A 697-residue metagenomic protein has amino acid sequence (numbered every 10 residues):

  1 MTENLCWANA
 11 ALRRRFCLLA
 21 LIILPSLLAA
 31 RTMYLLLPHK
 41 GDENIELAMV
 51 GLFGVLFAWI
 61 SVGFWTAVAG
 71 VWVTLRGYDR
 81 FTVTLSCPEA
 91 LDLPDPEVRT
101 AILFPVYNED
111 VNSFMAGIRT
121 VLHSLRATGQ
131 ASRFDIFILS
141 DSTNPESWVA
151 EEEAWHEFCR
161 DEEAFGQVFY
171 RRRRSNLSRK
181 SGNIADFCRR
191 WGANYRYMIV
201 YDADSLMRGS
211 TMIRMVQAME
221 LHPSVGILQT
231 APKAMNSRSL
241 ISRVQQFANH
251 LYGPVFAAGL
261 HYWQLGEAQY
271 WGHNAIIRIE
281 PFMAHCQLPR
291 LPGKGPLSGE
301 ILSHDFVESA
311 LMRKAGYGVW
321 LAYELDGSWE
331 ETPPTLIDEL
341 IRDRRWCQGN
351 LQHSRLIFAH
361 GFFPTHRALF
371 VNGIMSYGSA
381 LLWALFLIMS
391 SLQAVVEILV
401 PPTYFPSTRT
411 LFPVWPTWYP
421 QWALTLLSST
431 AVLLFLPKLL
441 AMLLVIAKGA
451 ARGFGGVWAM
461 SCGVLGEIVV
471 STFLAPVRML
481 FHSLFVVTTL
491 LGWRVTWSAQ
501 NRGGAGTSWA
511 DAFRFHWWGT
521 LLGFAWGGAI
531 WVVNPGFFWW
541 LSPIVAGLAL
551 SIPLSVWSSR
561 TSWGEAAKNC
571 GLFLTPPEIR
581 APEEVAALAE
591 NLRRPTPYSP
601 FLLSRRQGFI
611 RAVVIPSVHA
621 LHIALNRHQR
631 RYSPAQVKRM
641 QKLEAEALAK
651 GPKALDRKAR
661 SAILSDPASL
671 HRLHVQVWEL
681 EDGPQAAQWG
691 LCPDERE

Functional and structural regions predicted by a protein language model:
M1-I22, P38-L47, R76, R80-L85 (+3 more regions): Basic/Trp-rich segment in TM-proximal cytosolic loops or flexible interdomain/linker regions
M1-L12, V106, L325-T332, W458 (+5 more regions): Membrane-interface and transmembrane segments of multi-pass membrane proteins
M1-P94, L369-Y404, L434-F435, A441 (+2 more regions): N-terminal membrane-anchoring/stem segments of glycan-assembly enzymes
E46, V50, A116-G117, V200 (+11 more regions): Composition- and surface-driven signal marking solvent-exposed, interaction-prone regions in large proteins
V50-L56, G117, T425, I468: Hydrophobic alpha-helical transmembrane segments of multi-pass small-molecule transporters/permeases
W65-G361: Internal catalytic domains of large membrane-associated glycosyltransferases
C87-G129, T472-L484, P582-A624: Acidic, Ser/Thr-rich low-complexity segments on the non-lumenal side of membrane proteins
N501, A505-E697: C-terminal amphipathic alpha-helical interaction region
